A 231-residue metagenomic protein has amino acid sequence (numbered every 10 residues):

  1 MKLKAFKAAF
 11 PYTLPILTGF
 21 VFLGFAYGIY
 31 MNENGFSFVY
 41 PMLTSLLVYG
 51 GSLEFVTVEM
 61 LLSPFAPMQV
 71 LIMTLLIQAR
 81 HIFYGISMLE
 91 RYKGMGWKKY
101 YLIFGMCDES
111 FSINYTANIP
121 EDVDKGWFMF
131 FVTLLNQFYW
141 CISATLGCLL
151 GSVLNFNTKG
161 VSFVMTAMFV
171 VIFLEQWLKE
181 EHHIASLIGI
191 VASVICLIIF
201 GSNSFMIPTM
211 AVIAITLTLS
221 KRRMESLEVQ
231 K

Functional and structural regions predicted by a protein language model:
M1-A9, V123-D124, K221-K231: Intrinsically disordered, low-complexity non-transmembrane regions of multi-pass membrane transporters
F6-L23, F36, Y40-M42, L47-G50 (+3 more regions): Helical membrane-embedded segments and adjacent short helical loop/helix-boundary regions of multi-pass membrane
A8-I103, Y139: Pore-lining transmembrane helices
F25-I29, V56, I113, T145 (+4 more regions): Alpha-helical transmembrane segments of multipass membrane proteins
S52, L76-F83, M168-L174, S193-I195 (+1 more regions): Alpha-helical transmembrane segments and their membrane-interface exit regions
L71-S162: Helix-loop-helix junctions within the multi-pass membrane cores of secondary transporters/permeases
G126-T209: Membrane-embedded alpha-helical modules
